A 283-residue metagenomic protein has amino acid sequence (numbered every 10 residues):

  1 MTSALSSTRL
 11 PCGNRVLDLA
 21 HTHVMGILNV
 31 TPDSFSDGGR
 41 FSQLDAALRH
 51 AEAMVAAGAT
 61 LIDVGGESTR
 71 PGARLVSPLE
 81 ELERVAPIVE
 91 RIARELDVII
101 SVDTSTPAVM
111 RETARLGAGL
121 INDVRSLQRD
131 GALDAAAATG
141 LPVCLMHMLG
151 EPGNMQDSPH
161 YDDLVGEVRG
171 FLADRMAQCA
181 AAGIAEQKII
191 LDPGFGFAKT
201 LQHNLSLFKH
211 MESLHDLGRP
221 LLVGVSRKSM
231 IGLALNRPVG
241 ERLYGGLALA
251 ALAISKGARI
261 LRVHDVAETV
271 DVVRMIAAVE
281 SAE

Functional and structural regions predicted by a protein language model:
S3-L5, C12-G13, L19, S36-D45 (+6 more regions): Active-site-adjacent loop and "lid" segments of alpha/beta metabolic enzymes
M25, A59, I99, G119 (+1 more regions): Hydrophobic "anchor" residues on beta-strands that sit immediately upstream of conserved functional sites
P32: Catalytic-pocket segment enriched in acidic/His residues
R49-G65, G257: Catalytic domains of carbohydrate-active enzymes, especially glycoside hydrolases
V55-A56, R175-K188: Phosphate/pyrophosphate-binding loops at sites that engage ATP/ADP/AMP, CoA/4′-phosphopantetheine, polyphosphate
